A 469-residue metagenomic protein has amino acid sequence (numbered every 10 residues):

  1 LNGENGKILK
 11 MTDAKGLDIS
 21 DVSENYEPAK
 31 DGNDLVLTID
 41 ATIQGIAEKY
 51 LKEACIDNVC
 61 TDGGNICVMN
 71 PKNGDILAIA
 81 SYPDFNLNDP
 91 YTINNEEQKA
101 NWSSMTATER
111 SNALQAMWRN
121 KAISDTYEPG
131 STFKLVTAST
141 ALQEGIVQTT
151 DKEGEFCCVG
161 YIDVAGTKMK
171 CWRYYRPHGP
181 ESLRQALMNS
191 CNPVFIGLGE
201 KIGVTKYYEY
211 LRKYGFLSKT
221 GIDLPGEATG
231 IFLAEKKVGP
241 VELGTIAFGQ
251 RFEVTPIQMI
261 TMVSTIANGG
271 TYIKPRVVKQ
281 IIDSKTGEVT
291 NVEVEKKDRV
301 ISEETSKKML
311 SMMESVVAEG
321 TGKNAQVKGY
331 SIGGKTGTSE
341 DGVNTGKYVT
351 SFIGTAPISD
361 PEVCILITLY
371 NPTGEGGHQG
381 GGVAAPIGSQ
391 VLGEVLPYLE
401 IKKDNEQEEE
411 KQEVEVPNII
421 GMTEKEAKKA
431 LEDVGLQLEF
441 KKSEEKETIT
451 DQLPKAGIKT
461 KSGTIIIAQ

Functional and structural regions predicted by a protein language model:
L1-G32, I367, P386: Small/polar-residue-rich segments within soluble enzyme cores
N5, V59-G63, Y127, F156 (+1 more regions): Short, small/polar residue-rich loop motifs at catalytic or cofactor-binding pockets
D13-D18, V22-E24, I39, K72-T132 (+1 more regions): Beta-lactam-recognizing serine transpeptidase/beta-lactamase-like catalytic domain environment
S20-G64: Conserved, well-ordered alpha-helix/loop/beta-strand core segments that scaffold catalytic motifs
D31-L35, D62-G64, C158, G244 (+6 more regions): Envelope-exposed proteins and targeting segments
A47, A186, G388: A helicase ATPase "motif cassette" and its flanking acidic/Ser/Thr-rich regulatory loops
A47, I66-L77: Short, glycine-anchored, charge-dense loop/turn motifs used at functional sites
G329, I367-Q469: Ligand-recognition elements built from short beta-strands and adjacent flexible loops
